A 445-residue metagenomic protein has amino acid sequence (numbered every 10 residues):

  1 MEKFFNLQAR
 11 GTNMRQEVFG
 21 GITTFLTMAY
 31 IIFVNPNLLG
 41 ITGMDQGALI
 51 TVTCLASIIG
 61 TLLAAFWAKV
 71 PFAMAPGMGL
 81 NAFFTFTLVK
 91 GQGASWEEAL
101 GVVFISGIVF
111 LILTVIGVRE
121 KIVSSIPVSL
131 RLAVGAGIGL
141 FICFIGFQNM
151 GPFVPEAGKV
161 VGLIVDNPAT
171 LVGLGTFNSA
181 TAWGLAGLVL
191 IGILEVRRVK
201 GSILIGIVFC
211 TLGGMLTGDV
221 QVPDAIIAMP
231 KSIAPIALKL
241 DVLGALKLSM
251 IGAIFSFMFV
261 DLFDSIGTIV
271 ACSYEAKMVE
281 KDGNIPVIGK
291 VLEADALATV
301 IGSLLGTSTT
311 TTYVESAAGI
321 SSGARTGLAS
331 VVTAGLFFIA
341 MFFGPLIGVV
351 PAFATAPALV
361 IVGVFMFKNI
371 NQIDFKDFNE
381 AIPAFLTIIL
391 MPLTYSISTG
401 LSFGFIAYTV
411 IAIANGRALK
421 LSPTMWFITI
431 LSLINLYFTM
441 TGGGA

Functional and structural regions predicted by a protein language model:
M1-A48, I203-G289, S432-I434, T441-G444: Helix-loop-helix hairpins and the membrane-proximal interhelical loops of multi-pass alpha-helical transport proteins
M1-N35, A56-S57, G77-F86, K90-I138 (+1 more regions): Helix-loop-helix junctions within the multi-pass membrane cores of secondary transporters/permeases
F33-N37, T53, T61, A82 (+9 more regions): Transmembrane alpha-helix boundary and packing residues in multipass membrane permease domains and related
G40, A65, K69, A73 (+8 more regions): Transmembrane helix-loop junctions in multipass membrane proteins, especially transporters and channels
G43-I59: Loop-to-helix transition at the N-terminal end of transmembrane alpha-helices
G60-F72, G192-R198, S256-D264, D295-L305 (+3 more regions): Transmembrane alpha-helix interface/packing and boundary motifs in multi-pass membrane proteins, characterized by
Q92-F209, V331-A445: Membrane-embedded alpha-helical modules
